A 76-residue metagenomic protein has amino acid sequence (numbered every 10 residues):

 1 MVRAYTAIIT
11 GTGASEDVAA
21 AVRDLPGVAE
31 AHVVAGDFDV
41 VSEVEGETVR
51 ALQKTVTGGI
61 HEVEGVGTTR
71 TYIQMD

Functional and structural regions predicted by a protein language model:
M1-D76: A compositional/biophysical signature of low hydrophobicity enriched in polar/charged and small residues
